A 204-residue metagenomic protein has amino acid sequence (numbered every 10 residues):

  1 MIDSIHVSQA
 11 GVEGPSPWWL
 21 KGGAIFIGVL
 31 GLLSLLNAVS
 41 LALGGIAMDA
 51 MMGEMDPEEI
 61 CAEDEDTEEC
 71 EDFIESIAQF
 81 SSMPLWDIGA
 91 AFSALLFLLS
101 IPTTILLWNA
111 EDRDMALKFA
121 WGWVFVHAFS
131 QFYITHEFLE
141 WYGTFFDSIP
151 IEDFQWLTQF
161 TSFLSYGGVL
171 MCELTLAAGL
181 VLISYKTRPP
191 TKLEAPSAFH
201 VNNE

Functional and structural regions predicted by a protein language model:
I2-E204: Topology signature of small-to-medium multi-pass alpha-helical membrane proteins
